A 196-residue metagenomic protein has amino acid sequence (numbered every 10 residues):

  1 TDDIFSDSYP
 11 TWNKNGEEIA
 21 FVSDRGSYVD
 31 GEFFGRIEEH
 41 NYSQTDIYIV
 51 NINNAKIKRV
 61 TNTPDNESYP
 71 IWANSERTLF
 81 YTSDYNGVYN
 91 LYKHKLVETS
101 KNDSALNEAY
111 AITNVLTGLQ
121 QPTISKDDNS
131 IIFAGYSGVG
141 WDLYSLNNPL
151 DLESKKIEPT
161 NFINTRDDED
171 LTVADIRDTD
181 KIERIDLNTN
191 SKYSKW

Functional and structural regions predicted by a protein language model:
T1-S8, F21-Y48, R59-S68, Y81-Y92 (+3 more regions): A flexible loop/linker signature enriched in serine peptidases of the S9 family
N15-E17, S75-R77, D127-N129: Short coil/turn segments that connect the beta-strands within blades of beta-propeller domains
N51: NTP/phosphate- and nucleic-acid-binding module
R77, E98-L106: Short, solvent-exposed loop/turn segments that connect beta-strands within catalytic domains and beta-strand-rich
N107-Y110, N114-T117, S125, S130: Strand-loop-strand
L150-W196: Outer-membrane beta-barrel initiation region
